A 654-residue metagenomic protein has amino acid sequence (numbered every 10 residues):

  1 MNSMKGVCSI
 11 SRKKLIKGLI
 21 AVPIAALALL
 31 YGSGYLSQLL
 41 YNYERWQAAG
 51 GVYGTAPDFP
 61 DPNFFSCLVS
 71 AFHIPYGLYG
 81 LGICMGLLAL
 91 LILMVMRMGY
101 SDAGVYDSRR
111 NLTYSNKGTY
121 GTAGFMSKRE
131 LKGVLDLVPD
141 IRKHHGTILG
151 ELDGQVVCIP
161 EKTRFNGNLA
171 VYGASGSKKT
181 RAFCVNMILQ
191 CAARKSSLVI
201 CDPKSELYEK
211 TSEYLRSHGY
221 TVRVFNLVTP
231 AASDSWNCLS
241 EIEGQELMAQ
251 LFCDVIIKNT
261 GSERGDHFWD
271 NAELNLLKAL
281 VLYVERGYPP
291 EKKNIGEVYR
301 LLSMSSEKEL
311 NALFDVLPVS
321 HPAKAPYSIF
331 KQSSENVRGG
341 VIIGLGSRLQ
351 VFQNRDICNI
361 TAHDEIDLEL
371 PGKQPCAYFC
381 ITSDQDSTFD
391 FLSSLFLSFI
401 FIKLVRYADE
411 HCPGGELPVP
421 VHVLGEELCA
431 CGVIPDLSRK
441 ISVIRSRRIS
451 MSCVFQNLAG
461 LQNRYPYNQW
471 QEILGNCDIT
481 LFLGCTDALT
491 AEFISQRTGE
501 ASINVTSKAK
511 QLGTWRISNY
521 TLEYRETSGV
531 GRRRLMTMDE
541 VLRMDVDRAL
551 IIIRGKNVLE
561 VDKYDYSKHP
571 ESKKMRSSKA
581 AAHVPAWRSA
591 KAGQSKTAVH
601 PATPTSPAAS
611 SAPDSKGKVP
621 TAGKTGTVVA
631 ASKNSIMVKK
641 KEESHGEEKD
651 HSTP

Functional and structural regions predicted by a protein language model:
N2-M4, S33, L152-D153, P160-I449 (+4 more regions): P-loop NTPase motor domains
N2-S177, R181-N186, R194, R525-G529 (+6 more regions): Basic- and hydrophobic-enriched, low-structure N-terminal and domain-boundary segments that flank ATP-binding catalytic
S37, N42, A49, T55 (+13 more regions): A general marker of short, structured functional hotspots
A48-Y53, P60, Y79, G86 (+18 more regions): Residue-level detector of solvent-exposed, low-hydrophobicity positions
I441-V443, S450-L550, K649: Conserved ATP-driven motor cores of ASCE-family P-loop NTPases powering translocation/secretion/packaging/pilus
